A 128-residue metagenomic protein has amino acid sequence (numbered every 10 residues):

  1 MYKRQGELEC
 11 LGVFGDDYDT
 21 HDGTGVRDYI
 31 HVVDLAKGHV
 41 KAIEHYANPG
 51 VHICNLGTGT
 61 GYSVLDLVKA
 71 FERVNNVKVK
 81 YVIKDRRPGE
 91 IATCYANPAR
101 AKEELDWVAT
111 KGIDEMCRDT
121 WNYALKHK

Functional and structural regions predicted by a protein language model:
M1: Active-site loops and adjacent core secondary-structure elements that bind or stabilize anionic groups
R4-K128: C-terminal substrate-binding subdomain of Rossmann-fold SDR/epimerase-dehydratase oxidoreductases
